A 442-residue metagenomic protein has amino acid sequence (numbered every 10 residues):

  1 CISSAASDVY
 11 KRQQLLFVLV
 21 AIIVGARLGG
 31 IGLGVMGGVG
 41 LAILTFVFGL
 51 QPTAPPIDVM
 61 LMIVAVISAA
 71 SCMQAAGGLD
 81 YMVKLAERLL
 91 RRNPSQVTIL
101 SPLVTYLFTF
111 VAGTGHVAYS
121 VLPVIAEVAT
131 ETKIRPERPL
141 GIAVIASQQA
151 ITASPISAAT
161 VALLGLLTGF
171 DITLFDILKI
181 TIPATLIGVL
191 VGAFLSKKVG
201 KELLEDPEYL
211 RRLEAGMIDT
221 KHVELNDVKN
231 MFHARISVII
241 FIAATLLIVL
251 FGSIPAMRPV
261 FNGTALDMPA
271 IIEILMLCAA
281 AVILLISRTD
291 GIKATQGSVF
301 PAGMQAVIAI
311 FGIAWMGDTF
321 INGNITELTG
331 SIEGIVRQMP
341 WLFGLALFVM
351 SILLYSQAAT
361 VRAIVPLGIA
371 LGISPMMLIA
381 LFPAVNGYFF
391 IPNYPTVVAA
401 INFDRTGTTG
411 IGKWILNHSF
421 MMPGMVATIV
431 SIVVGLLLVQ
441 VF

Functional and structural regions predicted by a protein language model:
C1-Y10: Single conserved hydrophobic/aromatic residue that forms the stacking wall/gate of nucleotide- or nucleobase-binding
S7, K179-L284: Long, contiguous bundles of hydrophobic transmembrane helices that form the permeation core of multi-pass
R12-V24, L28-V47, I57-S68, I236-V249 (+2 more regions): Hydrophobic mid-bilayer segments of alpha-helices in multi-pass membrane transport proteins, especially secondary
V24-A26, M36-V39, T45, L50-I134 (+3 more regions): Membrane-embedded alpha-helical segments and adjacent helix-loop junctions characteristic of multi-pass solute
D58-I67, I177-G192, A265-M276, M377-I391: Alpha-helical transmembrane segments
I67-S71, S101-V117, I142-S154, T181-V189 (+4 more regions): Helix-loop-helix module between adjacent transmembrane segments
S95-L100, T130-I145, D171-I180, S374-F382 (+1 more regions): Membrane-interface alpha-helices at helix entry/exit sites of multi-pass transporters
I172-K229, G387-F442: Juxtamembrane and boundary regions of transmembrane helices in multi-pass small-molecule transporters and channels
